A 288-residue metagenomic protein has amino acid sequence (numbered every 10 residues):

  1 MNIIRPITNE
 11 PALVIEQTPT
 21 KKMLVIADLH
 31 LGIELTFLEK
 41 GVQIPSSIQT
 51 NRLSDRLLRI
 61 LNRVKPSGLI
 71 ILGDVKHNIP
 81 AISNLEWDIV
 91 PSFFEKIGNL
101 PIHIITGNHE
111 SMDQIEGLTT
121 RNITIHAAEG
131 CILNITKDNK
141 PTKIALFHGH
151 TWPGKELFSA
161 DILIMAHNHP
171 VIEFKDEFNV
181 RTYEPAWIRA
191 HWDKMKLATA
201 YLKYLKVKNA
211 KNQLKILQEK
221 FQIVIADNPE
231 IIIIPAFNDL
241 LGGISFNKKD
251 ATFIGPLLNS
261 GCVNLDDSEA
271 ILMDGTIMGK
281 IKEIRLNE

Functional and structural regions predicted by a protein language model:
M1-E288: Extended recognition/assembly regions associated with phosphoester-bond processing machinery
